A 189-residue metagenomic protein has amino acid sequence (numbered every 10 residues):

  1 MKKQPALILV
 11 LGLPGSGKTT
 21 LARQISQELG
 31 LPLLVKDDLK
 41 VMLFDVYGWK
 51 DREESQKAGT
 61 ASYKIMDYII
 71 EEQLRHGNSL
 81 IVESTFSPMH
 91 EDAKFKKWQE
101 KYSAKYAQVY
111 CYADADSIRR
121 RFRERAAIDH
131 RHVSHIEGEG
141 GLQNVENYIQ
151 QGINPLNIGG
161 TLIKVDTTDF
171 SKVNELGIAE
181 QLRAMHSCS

Functional and structural regions predicted by a protein language model:
M1-P5, L74: Phosphate-binding P-loop
V10: Hydrophobic anchor at the beta1->P-loop junction of P-loop NTPases
P14: The conserved Walker
G17: Conserved glycine(s) of the Walker
T20-H76: Conserved substrate/cofactor phosphate-moiety recognition/catalytic segment in nucleotide-dependent phosphotransferases
T60-S103: Glycine-rich phosphate-binding loop used to anchor ATP phosphates in small-molecule kinases, encompassing both
Y102-F122: Conserved phosphate-donor/acceptor-positioning beta-strand/loop module used by diverse small-molecule
A127-L176: Small-molecule kinase domains that catalyze NTP-dependent phosphoryl transfer to phosphate-bearing small molecules
